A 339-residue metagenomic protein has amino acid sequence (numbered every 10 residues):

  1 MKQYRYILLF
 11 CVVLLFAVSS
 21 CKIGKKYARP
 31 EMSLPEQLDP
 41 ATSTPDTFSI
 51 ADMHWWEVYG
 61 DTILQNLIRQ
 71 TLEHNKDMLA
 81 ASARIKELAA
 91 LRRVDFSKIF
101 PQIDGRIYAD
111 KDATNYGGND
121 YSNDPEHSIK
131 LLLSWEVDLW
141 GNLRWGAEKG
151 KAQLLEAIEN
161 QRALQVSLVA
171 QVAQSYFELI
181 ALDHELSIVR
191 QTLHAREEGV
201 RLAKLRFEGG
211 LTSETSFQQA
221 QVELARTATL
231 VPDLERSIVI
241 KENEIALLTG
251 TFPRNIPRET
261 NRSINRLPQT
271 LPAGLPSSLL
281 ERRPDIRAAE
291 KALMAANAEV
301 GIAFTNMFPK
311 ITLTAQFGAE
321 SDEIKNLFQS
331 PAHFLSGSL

Functional and structural regions predicted by a protein language model:
Q3, K22, L143, A152 (+1 more regions): Periplasmic alpha-helical coiled-coil/stalk elements that build and connect Gram-negative outer-membrane
Y6-L9, V18-E73, K151, E235-E281: Terminal intrinsically disordered/low-complexity segments used for targeting and assembly
T42-Y59, R69, I107-L132, N255-P272 (+2 more regions): Small/polar, glycine/serine/threonine/aspartate-rich low-complexity segments that form flexible
T47-S49, E57, I63, L72-H74 (+5 more regions): Amphipathic alpha-helical coiled-coil scaffold segments and their short linker/junction regions
L79, I99-N123, S134-A163, L182-D183 (+2 more regions): Small/polar (Gly/Ser/Thr/Ala-rich) solvent-exposed segments that form structured loops/beta-strands/short helices used
A83, E87-A90, P125: Membrane-embedded segments
